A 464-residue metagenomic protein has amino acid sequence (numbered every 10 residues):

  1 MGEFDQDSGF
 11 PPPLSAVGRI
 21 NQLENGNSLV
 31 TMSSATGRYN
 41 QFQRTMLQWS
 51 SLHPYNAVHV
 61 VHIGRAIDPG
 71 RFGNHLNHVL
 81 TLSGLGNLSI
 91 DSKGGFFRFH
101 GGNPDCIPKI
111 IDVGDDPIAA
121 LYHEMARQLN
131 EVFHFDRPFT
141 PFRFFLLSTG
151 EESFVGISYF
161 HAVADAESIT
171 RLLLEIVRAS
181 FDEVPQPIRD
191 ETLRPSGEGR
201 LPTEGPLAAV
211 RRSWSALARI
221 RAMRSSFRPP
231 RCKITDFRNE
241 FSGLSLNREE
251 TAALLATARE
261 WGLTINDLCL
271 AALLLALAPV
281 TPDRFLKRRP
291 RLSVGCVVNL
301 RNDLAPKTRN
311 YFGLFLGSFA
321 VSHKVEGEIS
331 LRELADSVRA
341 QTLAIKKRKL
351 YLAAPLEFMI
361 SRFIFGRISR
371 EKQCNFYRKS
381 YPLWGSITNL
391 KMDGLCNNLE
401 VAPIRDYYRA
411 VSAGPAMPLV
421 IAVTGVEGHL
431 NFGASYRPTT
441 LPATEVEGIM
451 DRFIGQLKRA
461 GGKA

Functional and structural regions predicted by a protein language model:
D5-D7, N21: Intrinsic-disorder-associated, low-complexity terminal segments enriched in Asp/Asn/His/Tyr and depleted of Lys/Arg
G18, N25-Q48, N56, A120 (+3 more regions): Non-catalytic, low-complexity flexible loops and terminal extensions
I20, E24-F96, D116-F142, L246 (+1 more regions): Acyl-thioester-dependent acyl-group transfer interface
F99-I110: Structured interaction and signal-relay segments at domain junctions
I265-L274: Short amphipathic alpha-helical segments
